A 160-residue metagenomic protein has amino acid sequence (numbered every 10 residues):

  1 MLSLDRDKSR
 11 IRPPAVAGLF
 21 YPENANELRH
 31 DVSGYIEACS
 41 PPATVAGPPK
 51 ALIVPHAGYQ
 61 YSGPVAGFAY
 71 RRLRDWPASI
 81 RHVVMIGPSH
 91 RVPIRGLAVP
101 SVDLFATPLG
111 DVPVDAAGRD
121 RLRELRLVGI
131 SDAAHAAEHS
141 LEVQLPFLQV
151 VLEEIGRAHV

Functional and structural regions predicted by a protein language model:
S3-R157: Active-site histidine-anchored catalytic micro-motif
